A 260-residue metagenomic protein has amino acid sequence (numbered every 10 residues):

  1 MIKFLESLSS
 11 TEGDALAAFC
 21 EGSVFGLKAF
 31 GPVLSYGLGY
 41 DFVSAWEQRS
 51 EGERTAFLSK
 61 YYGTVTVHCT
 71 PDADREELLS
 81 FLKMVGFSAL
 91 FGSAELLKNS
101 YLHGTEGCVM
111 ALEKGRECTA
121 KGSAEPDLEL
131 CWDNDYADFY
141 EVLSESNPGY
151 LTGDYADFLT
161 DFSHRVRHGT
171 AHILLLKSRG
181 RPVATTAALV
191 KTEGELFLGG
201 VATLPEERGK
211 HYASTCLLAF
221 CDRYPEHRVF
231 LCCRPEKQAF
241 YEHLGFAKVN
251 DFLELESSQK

Functional and structural regions predicted by a protein language model:
M1-K28, G115-D157: Short amphipathic alpha-helix that is part of the acyltransferase structural core
K3, S23-S88, V183-G199: Conserved donor-binding loop and adjoining core beta-sheet/short helix segment in diverse acyl/aminoacyl transferases
L16-C20, L79-K83, L97-L102, L130 (+3 more regions): Alpha-helix C-terminal capping segments
R54, S59-P126, D251-S257: Acyl-donor-binding surface of acyltransferase catalytic domains
S59-Y61, Y150-A202: A conserved beta-strand-loop-helix scaffold within acyl/acetyltransferase catalytic domains
A73-F81, T203-P205, G209-R223, H243: Conserved acetyl-CoA-binding loop-helix of GNAT-fold acetyltransferases
G86, H172, G194, H227-R228: Short coil/turn segments at beta-strand junctions that form active-site/ligand-binding loops
G92-L97, L189, V229-E242, A247-K248 (+1 more regions): Conserved beta-strand-loop-alpha-helix junction that forms the acyl-donor binding cleft
